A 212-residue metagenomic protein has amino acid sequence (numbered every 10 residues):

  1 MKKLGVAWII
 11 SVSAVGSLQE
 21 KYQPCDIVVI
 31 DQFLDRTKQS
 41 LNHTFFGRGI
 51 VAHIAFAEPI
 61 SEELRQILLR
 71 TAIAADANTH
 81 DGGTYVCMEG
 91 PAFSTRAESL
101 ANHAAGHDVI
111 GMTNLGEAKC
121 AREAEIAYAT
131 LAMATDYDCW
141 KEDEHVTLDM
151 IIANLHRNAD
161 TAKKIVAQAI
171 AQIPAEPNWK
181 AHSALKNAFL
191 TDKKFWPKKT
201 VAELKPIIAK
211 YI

Functional and structural regions predicted by a protein language model:
M1-E142, D149, A153, V166-P174 (+2 more regions): Glycine-rich phosphate- or other oxyanion-binding loops that anchor nucleotides, phosphorylated ligands
A162: Short, conserved interaction/coordination micro-motifs, predominantly in nucleic-acid/chromatin-associated proteins
